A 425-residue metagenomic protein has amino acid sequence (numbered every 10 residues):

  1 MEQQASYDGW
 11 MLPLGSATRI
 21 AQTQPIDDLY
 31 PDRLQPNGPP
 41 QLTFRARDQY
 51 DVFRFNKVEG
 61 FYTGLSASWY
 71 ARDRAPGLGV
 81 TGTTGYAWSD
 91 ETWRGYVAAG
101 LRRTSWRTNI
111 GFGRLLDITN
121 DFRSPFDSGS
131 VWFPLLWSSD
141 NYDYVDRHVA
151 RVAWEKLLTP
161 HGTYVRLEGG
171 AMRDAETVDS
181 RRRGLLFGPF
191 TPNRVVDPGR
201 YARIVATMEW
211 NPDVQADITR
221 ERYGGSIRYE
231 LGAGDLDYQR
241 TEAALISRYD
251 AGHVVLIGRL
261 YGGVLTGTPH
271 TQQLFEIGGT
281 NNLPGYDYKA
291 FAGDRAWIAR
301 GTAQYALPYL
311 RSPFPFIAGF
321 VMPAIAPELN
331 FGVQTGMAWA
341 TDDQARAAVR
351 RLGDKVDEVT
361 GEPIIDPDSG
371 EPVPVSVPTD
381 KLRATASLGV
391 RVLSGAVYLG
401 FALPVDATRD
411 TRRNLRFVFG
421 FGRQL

Functional and structural regions predicted by a protein language model:
M1-Y86, R114, G129, D140 (+9 more regions): Outer-membrane beta-barrel initiation region
F44-F55, S66, A71, A75-A99 (+6 more regions): Transmembrane beta-strand segments that form the barrel wall of outer-membrane beta-barrel proteins
F53, T108-A153, R182-V333, W339-P372 (+1 more regions): C-terminal outer-membrane beta-barrel translocator/porin domains of Gram-negative envelope proteins and their
T63, W93-G95, W106, A150: Generic hydrophobic, aliphatic-rich segments that mediate packing or membrane embedding
W69-A71, Y86, A99-R103, K156-L158 (+7 more regions): Residue-level signature of outer-membrane beta-barrel architecture
A75, D90-T92, P160, L236 (+1 more regions): A cross-taxa feature marking solvent-exposed loop/turn segments within ectodomains of secreted and single-pass membrane
L260, V264, K381, G389-L425: Predominantly the C-terminal beta-signal and adjacent terminal strand-loop region of outer-membrane beta-barrel
A292-R295, F320-P327, D380-A384, G389-S394 (+1 more regions): A structural signal for short secondary-structure junctions
